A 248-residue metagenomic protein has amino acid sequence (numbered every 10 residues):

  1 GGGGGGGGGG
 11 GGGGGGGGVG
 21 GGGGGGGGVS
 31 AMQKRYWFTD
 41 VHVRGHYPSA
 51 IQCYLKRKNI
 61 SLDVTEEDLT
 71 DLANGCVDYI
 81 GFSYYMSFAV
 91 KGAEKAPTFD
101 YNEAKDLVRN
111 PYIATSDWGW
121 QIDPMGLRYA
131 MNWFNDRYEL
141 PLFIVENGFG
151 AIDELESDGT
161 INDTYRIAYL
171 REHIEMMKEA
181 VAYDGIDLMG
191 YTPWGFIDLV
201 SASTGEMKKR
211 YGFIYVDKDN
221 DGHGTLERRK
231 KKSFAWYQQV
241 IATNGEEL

Functional and structural regions predicted by a protein language model:
G1-G10, G16-L248: Active-site region of glycoside hydrolase catalytic domains
